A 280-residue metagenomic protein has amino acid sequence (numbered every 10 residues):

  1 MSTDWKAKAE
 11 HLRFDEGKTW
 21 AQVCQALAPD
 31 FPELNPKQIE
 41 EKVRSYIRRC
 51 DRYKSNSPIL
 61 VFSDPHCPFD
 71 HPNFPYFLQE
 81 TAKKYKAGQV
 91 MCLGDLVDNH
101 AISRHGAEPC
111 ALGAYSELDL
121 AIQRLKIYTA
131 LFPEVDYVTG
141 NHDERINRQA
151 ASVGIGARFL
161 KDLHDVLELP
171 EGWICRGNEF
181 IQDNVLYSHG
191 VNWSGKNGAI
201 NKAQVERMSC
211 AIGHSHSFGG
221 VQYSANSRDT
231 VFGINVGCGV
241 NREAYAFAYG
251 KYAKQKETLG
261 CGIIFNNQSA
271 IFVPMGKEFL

Functional and structural regions predicted by a protein language model:
S2-K18: Short, amphipathic alpha-helical "recognition" segments used to contact nucleic acids or chromatin
A21, L27-S45: Short, basic interhelical loop/turn and adjoining N-cap of the next helix at nucleic-acid- or acidic-partner-contacting
S45-Y53: Short, basic alpha-helical nucleic acid-contact segments in DNA-binding proteins and DNA transaction factors
Y53-L60, F180-L186: Beta-strand-turn-beta hairpins that frame and shape the catalytic cleft of phosphate-ester-processing enzymes
S57, F62, C67-P170: Core catalytic region of metal-dependent phosphoesterases/phosphodiesterases, especially metallo-beta-lactamase-like
Y137-H142, R176, V273-K277: Acidic carboxylate-rich catalytic motifs and surrounding loops in phosphoryl-/glycosyl-chemistry enzymes
H164-Q182: Short acidic low-complexity segments
N184-K277: Conserved beta-sheet core of the metallophosphoesterase superfamily
